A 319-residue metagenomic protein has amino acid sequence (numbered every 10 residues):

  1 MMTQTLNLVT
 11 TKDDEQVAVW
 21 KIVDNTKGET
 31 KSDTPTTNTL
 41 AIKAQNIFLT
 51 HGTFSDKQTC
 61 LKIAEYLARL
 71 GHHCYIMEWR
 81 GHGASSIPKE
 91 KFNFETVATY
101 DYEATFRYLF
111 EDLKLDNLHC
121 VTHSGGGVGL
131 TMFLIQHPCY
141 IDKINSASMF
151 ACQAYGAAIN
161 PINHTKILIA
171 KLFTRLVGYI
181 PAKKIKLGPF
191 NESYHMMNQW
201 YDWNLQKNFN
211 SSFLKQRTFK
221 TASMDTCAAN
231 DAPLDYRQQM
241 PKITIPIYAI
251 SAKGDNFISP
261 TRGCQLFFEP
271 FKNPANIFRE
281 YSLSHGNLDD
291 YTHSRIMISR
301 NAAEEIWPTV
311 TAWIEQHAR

Functional and structural regions predicted by a protein language model:
M1-E29: N-terminal cap/lid segment of alpha/beta-hydrolase-fold proteins
V23-T26, N38-A84: Short, surface-exposed "cap/lid" segments of acyl-processing enzymes
H51-G52, I76-E78, H119-G129, S251-K253: Catalytic nucleophile loop
F92-F110: Alpha/beta-hydrolase active-site loop
L115, C120-V121, G125-K220: Alpha/beta-hydrolase-fold enzymes
I243, A249-S251: Short beta-strand/loop motif that positions the catalytic acidic residue of the alpha/beta-hydrolase fold
N256-G263: Conserved alpha/beta-hydrolase "acid-adjacent" motif
R279-R319: Catalytic active-site module of serine/aspartate enzymes centered on a nucleophile-bearing elbow/loop
